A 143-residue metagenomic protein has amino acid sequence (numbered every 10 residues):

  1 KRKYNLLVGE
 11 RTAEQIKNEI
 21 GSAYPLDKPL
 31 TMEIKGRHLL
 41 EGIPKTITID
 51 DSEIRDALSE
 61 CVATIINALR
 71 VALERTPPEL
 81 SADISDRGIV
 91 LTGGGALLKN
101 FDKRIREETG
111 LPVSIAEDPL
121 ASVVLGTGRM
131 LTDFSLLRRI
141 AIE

Functional and structural regions predicted by a protein language model:
K1-S59: Phosphate-binding glycine-rich/basic clefts of nucleotide- and phosphate-handling proteins, predominantly
K3, L7-R11, E53, A57-E60 (+4 more regions): Charged, alpha-helix-enriched surfaces in structured cytosolic catalytic cores of large nucleotide-utilizing machines
L6-G9, A13-E14, R129-E143: Acidic, glycine/GT-rich loop-and beta-edge segments that sit at the periphery of enzyme/chaperone cores
I16, L69, L91, T127: Residue-level signature of catalytic and energy-coupling elements of molecular machines, predominantly ATP/GTP-dependent
G21, S81-I105: Glycine-rich phosphate-binding loops at beta-strand->alpha-helix junctions
P29, P44, D86-R87, G110: Active-site lining segments that contact anionic ligands and/or coordinate catalytic metals
A57-I84, M130-D133: Phosphate/ATP-binding catalytic cores across multiple sugar-kinase/actin-like superfamilies, primarily ASKHA
K103-G128, L137, A141-E143: Conserved phosphate-binding/catalytic loops in two-lobed NTP-binding clefts
